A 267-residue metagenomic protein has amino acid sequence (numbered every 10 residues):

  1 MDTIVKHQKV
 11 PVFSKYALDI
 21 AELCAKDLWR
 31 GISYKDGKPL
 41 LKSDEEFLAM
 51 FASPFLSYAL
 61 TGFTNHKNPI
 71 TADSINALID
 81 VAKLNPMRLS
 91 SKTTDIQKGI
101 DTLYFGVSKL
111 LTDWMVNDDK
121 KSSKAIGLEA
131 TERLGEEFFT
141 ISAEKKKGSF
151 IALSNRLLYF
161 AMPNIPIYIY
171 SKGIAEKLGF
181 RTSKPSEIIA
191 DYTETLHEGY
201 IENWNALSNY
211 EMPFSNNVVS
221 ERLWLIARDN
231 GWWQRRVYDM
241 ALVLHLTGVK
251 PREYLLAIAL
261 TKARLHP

Functional and structural regions predicted by a protein language model:
M1-K146, N164-P267: An N-terminal alpha-helical hairpin/helix-loop-helix interaction module that forms a charged, gly/pro-flexible surface
L153-R156: Conserved beta-strand->loop/alpha-helix structural units within folded catalytic cores of enzymes with alpha/beta
